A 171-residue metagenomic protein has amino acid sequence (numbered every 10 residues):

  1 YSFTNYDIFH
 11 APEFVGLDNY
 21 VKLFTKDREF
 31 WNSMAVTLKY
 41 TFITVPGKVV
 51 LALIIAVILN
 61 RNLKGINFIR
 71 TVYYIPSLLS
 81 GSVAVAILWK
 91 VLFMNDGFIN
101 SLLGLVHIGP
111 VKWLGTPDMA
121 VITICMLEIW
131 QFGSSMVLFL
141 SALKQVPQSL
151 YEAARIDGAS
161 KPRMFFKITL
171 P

Functional and structural regions predicted by a protein language model:
Y1-P171: A structural signal for multi-pass alpha-helical bundles of membrane permease subunits that mediate small-molecule
